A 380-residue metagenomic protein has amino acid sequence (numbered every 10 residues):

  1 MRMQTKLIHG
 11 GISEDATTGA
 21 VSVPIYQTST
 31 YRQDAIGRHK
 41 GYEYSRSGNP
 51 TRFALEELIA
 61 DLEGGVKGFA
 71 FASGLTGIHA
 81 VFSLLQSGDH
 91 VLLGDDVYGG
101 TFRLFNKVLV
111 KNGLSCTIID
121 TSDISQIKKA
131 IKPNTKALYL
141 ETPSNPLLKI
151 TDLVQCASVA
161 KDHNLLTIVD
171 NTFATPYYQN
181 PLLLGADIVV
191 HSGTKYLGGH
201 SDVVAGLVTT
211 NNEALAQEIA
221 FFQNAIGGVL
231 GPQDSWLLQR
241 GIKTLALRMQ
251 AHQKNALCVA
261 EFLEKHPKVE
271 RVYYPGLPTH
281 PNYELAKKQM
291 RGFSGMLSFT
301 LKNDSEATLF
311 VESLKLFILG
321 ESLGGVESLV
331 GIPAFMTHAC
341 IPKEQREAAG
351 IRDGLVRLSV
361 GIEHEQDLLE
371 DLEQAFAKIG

Functional and structural regions predicted by a protein language model:
M1-Y42: N-terminal glycine-rich, Lys/His-bearing helix-loop that initiates the first secondary-structure elements of many
I25, D34-A54, L58-D61, L329-G354: Glycine-rich phosphate/pyrophosphate-binding loop and adjacent beta-alpha nucleotide/cofactor-binding cores
T30-H79, S83-L84, G100-K107: Conserved N-terminal alpha-helix of the aminotransferase class I/II PLP-enzyme fold
G64, N134, K268-R271, L316 (+1 more regions): Glycine-centered tight turns that cap/initiate beta-strands
F69-K268, Y273, E284: Conserved PLP-enzyme active-site core in the AAT-like
S115, K129, P133-K136, R248 (+3 more regions): PLP-dependent enzyme catalytic core of the Aspartate aminotransferase-like
L238-L247, S294-K302, R357-G361: Short, well-ordered beta-strand elements within core beta-sheets of diverse protein domains
L257-E321, P342-E347, G380: Conserved small-domain helix->loop->beta segment predominantly found in fold-type I
